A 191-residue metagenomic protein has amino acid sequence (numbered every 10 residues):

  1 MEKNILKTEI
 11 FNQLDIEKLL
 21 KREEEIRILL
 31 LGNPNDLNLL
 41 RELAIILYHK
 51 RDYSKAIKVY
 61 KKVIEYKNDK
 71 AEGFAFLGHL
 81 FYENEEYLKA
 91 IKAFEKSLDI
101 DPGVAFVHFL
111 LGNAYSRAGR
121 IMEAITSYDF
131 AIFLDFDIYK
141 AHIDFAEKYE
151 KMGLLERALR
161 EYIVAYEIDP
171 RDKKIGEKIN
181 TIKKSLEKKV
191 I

Functional and structural regions predicted by a protein language model:
I28-G32, K61-E65, E95-D99, D129-F133 (+1 more regions): Conserved structural position within tetratricopeptide repeats
L37-N38, A71-E72, A105-F106, Y139-K140 (+1 more regions): Helix-start (N-cap) detector for alpha-helical repeat units in TPR-like alpha-solenoids, especially tetratricopeptide
Y48, A75, Y82, F109 (+2 more regions): Position-specific recognition of the canonical hydrophobic site in helix A of tetratricopeptide repeat
